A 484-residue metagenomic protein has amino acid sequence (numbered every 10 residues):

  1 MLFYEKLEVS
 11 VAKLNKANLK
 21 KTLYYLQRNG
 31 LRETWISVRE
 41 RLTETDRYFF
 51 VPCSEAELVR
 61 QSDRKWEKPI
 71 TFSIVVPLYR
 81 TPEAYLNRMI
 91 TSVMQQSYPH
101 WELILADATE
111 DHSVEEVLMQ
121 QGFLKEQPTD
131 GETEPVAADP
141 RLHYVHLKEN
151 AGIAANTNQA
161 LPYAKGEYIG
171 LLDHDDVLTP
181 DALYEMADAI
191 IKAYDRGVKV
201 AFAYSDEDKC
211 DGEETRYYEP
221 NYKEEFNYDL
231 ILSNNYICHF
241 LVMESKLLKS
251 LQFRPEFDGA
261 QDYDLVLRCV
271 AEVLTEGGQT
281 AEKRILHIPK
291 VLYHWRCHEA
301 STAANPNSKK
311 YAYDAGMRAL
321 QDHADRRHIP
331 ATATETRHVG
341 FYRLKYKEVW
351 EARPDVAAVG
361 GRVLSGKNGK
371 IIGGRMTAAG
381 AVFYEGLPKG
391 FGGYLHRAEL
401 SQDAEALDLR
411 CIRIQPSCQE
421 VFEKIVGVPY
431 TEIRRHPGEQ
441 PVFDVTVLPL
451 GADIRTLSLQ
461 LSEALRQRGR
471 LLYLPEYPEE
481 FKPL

Functional and structural regions predicted by a protein language model:
T22-S92, E335-A352: N-proximal low-complexity "stem/linker" segments adjacent to membrane-targeting elements
I90-H100: Short, acidic, metal-binding catalytic loop of nucleotide-sugar glycosyltransferases
P99, D107-E116, F123, E149 (+2 more regions): A conserved acidic beta->alpha catalytic loop
L147-A164: Glycine-rich, basic loop-to-helix element that forms the pyrophosphate-binding segment of sugar-nucleotide handling
P162, R216-L248, D258, K370 (+2 more regions): A recurrent flexible, glycine/aromatic-enriched loop bordering the glycosyltransferase active site that acts as
I169: Short aromatic/hydrophobic "clamp" motif used to bind/position activated sugar donors
D181-Y217, W350-G380, G469-L471: Conserved donor NDP-sugar-binding/catalytic core segment of glycosyltransferases
N227-R318, D408-L409, E423-Y430, V445-A452: Conserved nucleotide-sugar donor-binding catalytic segment
